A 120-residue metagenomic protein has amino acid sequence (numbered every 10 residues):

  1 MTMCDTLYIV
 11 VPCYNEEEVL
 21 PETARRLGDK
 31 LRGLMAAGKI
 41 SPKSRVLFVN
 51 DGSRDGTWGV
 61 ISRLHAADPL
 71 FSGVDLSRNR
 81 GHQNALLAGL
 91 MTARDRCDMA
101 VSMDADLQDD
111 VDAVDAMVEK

Functional and structural regions predicted by a protein language model:
M1-K120: Structured catalytic core of nucleotide-sugar glycosyltransferases
